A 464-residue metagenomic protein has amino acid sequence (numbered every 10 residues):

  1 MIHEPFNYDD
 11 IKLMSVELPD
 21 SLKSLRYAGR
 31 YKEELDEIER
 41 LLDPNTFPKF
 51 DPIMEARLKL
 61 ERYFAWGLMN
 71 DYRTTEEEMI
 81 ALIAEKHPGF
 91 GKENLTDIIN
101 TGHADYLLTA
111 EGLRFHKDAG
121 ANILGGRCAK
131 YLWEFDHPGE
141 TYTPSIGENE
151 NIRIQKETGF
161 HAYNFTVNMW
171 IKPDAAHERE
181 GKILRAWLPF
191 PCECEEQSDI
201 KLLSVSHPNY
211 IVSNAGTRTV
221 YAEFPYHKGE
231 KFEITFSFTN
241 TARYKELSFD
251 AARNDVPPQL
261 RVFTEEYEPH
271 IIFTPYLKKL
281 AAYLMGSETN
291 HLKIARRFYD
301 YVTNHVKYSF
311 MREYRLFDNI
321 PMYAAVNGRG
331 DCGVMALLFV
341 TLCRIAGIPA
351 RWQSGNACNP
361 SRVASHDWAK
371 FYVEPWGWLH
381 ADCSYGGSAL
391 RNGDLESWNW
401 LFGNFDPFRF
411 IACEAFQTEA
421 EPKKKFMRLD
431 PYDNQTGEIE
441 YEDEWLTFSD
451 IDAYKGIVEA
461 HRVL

Functional and structural regions predicted by a protein language model:
I2-E17: TPR-adjacent "capping" and linker segments in tetratricopeptide-repeat scaffold/adaptor proteins
S15-A28, V334-K424: Hydrophobic/aromatic-rich core segments of domains that either
L18-P19, R26-E33, N214-G216, K228-V326: Acidic low-complexity segments
Y27, R40-Y244: Intrinsically disordered, low-complexity N-terminal segments that are enriched in acidic
Y31-L41: Solenoid-repeat scaffolds in large eukaryotic assemblies
A186, F298, A369: Terminal peptide-recognition signature
H291-F298, G328-C343: Active-site nucleophilic cysteine motif
G403-L464: Low-complexity, Gly/Ser/Thr/Pro-rich intrinsically disordered linker/tail segments
